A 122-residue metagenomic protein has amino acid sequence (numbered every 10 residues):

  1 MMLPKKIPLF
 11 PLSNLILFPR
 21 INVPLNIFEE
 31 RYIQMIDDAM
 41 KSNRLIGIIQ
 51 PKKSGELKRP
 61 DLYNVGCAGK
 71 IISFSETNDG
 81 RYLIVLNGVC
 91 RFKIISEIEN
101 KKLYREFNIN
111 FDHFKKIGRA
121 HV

Functional and structural regions predicted by a protein language model:
M1-R119: Positively charged
